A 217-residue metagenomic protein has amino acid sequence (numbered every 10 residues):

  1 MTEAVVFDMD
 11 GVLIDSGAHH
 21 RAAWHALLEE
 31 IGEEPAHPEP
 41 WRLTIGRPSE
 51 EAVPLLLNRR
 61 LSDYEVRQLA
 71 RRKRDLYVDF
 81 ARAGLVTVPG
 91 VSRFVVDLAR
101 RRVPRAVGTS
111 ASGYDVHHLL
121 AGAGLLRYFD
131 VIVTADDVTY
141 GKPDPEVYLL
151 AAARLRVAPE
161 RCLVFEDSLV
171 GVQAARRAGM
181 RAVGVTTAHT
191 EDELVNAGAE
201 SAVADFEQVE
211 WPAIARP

Functional and structural regions predicted by a protein language model:
M1-E3, V96-A99, V103, S112-P217: Asp-based, Mg2+/Mn2+-dependent phosphohydrolase catalytic module
T2-S92, V96-R101: N-terminal helical cap/lid subdomain that shapes the substrate entry/recognition surface in HAD-like hydrolases
D8, V12, T109, D167: Conserved G/P- and acidic residue-centered "switch" motifs that form tight phosphate/ATP-binding loops in soluble
A81-V86, S110, G179-M180: Short, flexible loop segments at the rims of nucleotide/cofactor-binding pockets, characterized by
